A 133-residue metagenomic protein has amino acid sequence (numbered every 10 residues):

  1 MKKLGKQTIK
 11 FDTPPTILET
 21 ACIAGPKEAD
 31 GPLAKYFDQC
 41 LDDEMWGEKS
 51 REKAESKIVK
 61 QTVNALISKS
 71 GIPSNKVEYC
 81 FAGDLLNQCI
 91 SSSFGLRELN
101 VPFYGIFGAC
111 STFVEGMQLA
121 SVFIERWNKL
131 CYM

Functional and structural regions predicted by a protein language model:
M1-Y104: Conserved "HGTGT" condensation-loop signature of ketosynthase/thiolase-family condensing enzymes that catalyze
I106-Y132: Active-site-proximal alpha-helical scaffold in enzymes
